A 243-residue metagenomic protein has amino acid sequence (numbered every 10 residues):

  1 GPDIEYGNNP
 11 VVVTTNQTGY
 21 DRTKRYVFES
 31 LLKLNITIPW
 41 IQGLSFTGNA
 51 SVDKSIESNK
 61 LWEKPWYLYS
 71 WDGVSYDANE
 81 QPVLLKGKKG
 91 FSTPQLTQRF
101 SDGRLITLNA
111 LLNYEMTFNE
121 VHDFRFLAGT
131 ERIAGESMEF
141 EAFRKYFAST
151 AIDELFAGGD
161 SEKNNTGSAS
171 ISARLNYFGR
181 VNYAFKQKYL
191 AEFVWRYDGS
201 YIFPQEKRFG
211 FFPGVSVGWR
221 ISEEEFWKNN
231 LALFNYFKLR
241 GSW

Functional and structural regions predicted by a protein language model:
G1-N9, P65-S92, E136-N165: Surface-exposed loop/turn segments flanking beta-strands in extracellular/periplasmic regions
Y6-L61, Q95-N119, D123-R125, I133-E141 (+2 more regions): Outer-membrane beta-barrel transmembrane strands
S55-W66, W71-D72, G135-E141, I202-E206 (+1 more regions): Outer-membrane beta-barrel proteins
L112, A128, F193, V215 (+1 more regions): Conserved hydrophobic/aromatic pocket- or pore-lining residues that grip, position, or stack substrates in active sites
T117-V121, F185-Q187, G218-F234: Secondary-structure transition/capping motifs at alpha-helix termini and the adjoining loop/turn into the next element
F211-W219: Feature captures outer-membrane beta-barrel proteins of Gram-negative bacteria and organelles
N235-W243: Surface-exposed extracellular loop regions of Gram-negative outer-membrane beta-barrel proteins, predominantly
